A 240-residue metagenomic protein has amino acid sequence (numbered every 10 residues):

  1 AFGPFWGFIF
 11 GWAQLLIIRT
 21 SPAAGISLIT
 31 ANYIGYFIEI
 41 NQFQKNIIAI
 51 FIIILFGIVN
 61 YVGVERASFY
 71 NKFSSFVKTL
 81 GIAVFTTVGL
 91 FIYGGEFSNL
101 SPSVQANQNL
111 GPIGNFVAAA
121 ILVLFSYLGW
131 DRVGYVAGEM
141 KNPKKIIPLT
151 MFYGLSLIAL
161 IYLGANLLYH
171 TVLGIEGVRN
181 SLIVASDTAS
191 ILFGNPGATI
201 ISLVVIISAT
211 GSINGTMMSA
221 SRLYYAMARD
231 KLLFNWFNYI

Functional and structural regions predicted by a protein language model:
A1-G3, Y36-I40, F152-M217, L232-I240: TM-loop-TM module centered on a large, flexible mid-protein loop between adjacent transmembrane helices in multi-pass
A1-I53, I58-Y61, R66, V205-A226: Hydrophobic transmembrane alpha-helices that form the core helical bundles of multi-pass secondary transporters
F2-W6, G138-I146, Y153, A228-F234: Juxtamembrane helix-boundary/capping and inter-helix hinge elements in multi-pass membrane proteins
F5-W12, A23, F43, I47-I50 (+5 more regions): Alpha-helical transmembrane segments of integral membrane proteins
I29-E39, G94-N107, I175-I183: Membrane-interface helix termini and inter-helical loops of multi-pass transporters
N32, Y36, N60, F69 (+5 more regions): Transmembrane helix-loop junction
Q44-F97, L128, M151-L155: Membrane-interface loop-to-helix entry segments
I52, G89, A106-L168, G197-M217: Hydrophobic, membrane-embedded alpha-helices of multi-pass small-molecule transporters
